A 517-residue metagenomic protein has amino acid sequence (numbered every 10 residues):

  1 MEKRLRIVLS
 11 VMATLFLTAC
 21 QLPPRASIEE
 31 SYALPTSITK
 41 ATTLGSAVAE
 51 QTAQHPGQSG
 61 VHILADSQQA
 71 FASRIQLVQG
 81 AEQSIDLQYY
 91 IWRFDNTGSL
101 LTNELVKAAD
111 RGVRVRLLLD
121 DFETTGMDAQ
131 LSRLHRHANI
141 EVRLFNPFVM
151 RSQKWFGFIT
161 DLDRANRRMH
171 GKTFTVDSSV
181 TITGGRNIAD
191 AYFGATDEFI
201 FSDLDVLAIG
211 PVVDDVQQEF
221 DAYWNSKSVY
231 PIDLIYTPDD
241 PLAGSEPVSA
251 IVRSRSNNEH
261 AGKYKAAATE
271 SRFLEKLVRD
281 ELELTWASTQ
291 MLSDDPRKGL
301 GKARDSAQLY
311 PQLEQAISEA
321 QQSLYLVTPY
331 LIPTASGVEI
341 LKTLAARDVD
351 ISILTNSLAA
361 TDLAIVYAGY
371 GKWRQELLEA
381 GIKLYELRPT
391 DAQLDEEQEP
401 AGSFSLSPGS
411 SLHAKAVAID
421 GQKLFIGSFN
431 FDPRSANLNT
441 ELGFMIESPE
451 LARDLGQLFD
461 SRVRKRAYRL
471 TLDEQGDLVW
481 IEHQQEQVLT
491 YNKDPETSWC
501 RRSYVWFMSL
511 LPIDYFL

Functional and structural regions predicted by a protein language model:
M1-L9: Bacterial N-terminal signal peptides that target proteins for export
C20-R116, D120-H170, V176-L517: Charged, low-complexity intrinsically disordered terminal segments
